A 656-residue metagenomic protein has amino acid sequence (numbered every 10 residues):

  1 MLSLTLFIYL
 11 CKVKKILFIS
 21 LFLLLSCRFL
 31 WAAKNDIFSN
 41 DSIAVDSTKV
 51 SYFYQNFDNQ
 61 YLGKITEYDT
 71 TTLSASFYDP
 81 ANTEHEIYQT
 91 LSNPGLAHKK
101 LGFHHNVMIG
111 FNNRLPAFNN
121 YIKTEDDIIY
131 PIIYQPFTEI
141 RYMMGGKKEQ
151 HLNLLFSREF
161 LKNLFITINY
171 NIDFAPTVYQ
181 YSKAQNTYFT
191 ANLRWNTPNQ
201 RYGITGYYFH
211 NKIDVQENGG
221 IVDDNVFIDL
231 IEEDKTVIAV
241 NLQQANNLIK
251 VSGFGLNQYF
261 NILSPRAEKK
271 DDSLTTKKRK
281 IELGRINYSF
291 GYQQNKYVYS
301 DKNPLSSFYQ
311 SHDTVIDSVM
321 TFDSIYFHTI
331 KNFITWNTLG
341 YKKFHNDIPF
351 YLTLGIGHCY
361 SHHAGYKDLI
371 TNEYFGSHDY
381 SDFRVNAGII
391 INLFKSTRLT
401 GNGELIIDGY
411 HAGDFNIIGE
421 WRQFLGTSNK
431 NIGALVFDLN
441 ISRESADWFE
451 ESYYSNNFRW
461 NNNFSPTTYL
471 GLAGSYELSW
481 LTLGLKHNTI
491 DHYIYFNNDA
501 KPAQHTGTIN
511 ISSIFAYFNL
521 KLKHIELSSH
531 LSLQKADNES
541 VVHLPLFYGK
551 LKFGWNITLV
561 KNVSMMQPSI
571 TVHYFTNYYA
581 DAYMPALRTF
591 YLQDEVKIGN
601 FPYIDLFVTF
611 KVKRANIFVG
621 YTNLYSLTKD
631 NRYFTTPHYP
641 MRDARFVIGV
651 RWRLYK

Functional and structural regions predicted by a protein language model:
M1-D36, G620, D643-K656: Bacterial Sec-dependent N-terminal signal peptides
M1-K15, A33-K34, I204-H210, F254 (+3 more regions): Generic low-polarity alpha-helical segments
S3-T5, L10-C11, A81, G95 (+1 more regions): Generic low-complexity segments that are intrinsically disordered, proline-rich and/or Lys/Arg-biased
L4-L6, A75, H105-I109, I391 (+1 more regions): Hydrophobic transmembrane signal anchors and adjacent membrane-proximal interface regions, especially in viral
A32-V251, L263-K269, G426-N431, H638-R645 (+1 more regions): Membrane-proximal, glycine/serine-rich, low-complexity loop/turn segments characteristic of large bacterial
I133, Q244-L305, D313-K656: Exposed, low-structure sequence patches enriched in small/polar residues
I168, F308-Q310: Long, disordered, Ser/Thr/Pro-rich
